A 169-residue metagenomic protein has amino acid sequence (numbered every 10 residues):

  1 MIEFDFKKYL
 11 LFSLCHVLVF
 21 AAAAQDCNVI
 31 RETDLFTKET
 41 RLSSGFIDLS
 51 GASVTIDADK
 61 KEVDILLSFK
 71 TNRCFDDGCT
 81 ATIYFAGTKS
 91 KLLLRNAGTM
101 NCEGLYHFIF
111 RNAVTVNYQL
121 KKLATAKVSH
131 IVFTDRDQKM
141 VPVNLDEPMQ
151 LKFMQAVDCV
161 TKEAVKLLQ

Functional and structural regions predicted by a protein language model:
M1-V29: Bacterial Sec-dependent N-terminal signal peptides
V17-F20, L67, R95, K152: Residue-level signal for mature regions of secreted extracellular proteins and peptides
L18, I30-R31, D77, T82 (+2 more regions): General secretory precursor processing signal
Q25-D77: An ectodomain-focused feature that recognizes extracytoplasmic/extracellular
D34-K38, A81-G87, F110, K166-Q169: Extracellular/mature segments of secreted proteins
T71-L93: Mid-length scaffold segments of soluble, non-membrane domains
K89-Q169: Internal interaction segment
